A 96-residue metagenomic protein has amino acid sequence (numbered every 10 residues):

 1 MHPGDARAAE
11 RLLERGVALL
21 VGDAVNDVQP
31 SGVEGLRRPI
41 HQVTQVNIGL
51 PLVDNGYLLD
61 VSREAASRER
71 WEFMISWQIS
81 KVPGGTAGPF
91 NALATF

Functional and structural regions predicted by a protein language model:
M1-F96: Active-/binding-site microenvironments in catalytic and ligand-binding cores
